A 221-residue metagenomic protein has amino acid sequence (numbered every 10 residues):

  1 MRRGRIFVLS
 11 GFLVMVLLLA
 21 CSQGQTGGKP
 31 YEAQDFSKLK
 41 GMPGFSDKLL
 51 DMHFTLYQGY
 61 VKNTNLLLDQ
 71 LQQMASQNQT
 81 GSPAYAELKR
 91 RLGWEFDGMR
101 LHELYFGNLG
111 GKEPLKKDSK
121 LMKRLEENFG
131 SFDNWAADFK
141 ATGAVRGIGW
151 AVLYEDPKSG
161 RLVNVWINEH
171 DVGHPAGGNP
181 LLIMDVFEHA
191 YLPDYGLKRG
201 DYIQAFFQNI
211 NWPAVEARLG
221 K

Functional and structural regions predicted by a protein language model:
M1-G11: Bacterial N-terminal signal peptides that target proteins for export
S10-A20: Bacterial N-terminal signal peptides
C21-K221: Feature for soluble, non-membrane regions of globular proteins
